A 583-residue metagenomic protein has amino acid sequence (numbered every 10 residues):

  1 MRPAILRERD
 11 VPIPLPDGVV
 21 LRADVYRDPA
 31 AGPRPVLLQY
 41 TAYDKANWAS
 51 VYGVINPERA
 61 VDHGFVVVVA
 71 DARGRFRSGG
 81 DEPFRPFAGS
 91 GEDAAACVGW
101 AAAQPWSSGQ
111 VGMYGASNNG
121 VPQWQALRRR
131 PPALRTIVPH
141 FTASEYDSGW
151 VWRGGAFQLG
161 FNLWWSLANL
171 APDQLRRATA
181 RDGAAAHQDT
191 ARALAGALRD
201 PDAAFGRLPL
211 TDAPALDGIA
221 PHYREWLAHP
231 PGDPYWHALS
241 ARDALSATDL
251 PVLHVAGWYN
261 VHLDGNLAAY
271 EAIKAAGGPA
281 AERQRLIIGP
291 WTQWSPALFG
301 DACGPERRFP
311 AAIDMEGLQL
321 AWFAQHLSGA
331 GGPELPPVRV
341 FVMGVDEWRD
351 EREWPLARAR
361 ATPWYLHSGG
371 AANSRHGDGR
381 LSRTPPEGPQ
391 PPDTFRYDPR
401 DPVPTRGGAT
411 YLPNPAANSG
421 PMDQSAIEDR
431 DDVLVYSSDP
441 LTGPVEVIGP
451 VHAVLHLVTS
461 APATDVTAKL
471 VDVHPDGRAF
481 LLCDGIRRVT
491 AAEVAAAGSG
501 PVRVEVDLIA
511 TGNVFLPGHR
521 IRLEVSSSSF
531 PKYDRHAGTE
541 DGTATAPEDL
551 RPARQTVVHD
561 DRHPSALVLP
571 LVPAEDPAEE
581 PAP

Functional and structural regions predicted by a protein language model:
M1-A30, S437, L441-G443: N-terminal cap/lid segment of alpha/beta-hydrolase-fold proteins
R7-P12, C303-G304, P310-L318, L327-P583: Glycine/threonine-rich phosphate-binding loop and adjacent beta-strand/alpha-helix elements that clamp
P29-A102, W152, A297-R307, E428-R430 (+4 more regions): Cap/lid segment of the alpha/beta-hydrolase catalytic domain
G53-V54, D62, R128-A247: Accessory cap/linker subdomain of secreted extracellular hydrolases
G89, Y114, V121-D189, W258-Y259 (+1 more regions): A catalytic-pocket lid/entrance helix-loop region that shapes and gates access to the active site across common
P105-N118: Alpha/beta-hydrolase fold nucleophile elbow
H254-A256: Short beta-strand/loop motif that positions the catalytic acidic residue of the alpha/beta-hydrolase fold
D264-Q284: Active-site-adjacent alpha-helix of alpha/beta-hydrolase-fold enzymes
